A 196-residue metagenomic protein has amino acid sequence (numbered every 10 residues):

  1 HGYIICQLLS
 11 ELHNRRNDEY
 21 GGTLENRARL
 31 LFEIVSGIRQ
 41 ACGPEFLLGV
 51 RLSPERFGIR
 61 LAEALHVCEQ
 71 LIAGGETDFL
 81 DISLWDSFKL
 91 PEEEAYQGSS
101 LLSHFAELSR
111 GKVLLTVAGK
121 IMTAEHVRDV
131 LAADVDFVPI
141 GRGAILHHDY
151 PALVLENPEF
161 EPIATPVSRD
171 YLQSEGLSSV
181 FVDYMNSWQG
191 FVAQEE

Functional and structural regions predicted by a protein language model:
H1-E196: Flavin-dependent oxidoreductase catalytic cores
